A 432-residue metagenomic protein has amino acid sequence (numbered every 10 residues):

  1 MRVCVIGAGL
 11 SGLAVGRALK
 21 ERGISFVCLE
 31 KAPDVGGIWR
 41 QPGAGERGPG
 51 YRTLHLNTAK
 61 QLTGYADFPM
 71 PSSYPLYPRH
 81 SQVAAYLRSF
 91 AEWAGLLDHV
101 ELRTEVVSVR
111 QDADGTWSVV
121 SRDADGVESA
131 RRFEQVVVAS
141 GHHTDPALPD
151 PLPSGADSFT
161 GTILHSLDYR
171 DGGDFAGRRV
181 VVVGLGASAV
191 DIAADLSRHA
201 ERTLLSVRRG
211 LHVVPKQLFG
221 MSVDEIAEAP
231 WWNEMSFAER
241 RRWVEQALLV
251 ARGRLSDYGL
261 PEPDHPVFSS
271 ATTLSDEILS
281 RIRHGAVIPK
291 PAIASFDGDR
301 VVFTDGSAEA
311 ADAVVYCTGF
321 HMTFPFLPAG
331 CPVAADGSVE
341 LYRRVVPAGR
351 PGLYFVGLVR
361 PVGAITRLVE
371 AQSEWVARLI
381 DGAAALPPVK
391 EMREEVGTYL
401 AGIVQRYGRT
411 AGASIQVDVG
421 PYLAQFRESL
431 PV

Functional and structural regions predicted by a protein language model:
M1-T53, P69-Q217, M221, A229-M392 (+1 more regions): Flavin (primarily FAD) cofactor-binding/catalytic cores of flavoenzymes
Q61-L62: Aromatic- and acidic-residue-enriched carbohydrate-binding clefts of CAZyme catalytic domains
V396-V404: Long alpha-helical segments found as membrane-embedded helices
